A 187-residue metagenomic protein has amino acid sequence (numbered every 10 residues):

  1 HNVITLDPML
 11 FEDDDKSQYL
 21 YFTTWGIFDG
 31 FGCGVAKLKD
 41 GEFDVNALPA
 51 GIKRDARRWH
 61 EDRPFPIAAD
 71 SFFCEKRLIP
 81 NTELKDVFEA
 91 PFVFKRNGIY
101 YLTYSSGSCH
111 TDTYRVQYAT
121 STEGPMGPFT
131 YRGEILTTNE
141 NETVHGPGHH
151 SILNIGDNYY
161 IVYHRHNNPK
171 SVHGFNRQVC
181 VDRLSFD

Functional and structural regions predicted by a protein language model:
H1-D187: Carbohydrate-active catalytic/glycan-binding domains of CAZyme proteins, especially the secreted or lumenal ectodomains
